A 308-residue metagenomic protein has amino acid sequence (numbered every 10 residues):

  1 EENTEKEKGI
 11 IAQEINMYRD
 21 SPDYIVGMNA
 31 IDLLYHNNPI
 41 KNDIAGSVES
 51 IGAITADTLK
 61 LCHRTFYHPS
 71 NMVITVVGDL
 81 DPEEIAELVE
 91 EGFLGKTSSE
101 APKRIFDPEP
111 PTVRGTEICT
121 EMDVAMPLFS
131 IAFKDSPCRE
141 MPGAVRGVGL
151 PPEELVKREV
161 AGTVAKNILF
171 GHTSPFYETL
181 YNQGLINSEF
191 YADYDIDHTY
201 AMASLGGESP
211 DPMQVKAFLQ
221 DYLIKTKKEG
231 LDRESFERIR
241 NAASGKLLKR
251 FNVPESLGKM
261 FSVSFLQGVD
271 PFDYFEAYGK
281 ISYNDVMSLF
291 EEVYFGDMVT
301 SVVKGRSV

Functional and structural regions predicted by a protein language model:
E1-P102, P152-E153, T173, E178-V308: Charge-rich, well-structured scaffold segments of protease-associated domains
S98-P175, V302: His/Glu-based metal-binding/catalytic segments typifying zinc-dependent metallopeptidases
